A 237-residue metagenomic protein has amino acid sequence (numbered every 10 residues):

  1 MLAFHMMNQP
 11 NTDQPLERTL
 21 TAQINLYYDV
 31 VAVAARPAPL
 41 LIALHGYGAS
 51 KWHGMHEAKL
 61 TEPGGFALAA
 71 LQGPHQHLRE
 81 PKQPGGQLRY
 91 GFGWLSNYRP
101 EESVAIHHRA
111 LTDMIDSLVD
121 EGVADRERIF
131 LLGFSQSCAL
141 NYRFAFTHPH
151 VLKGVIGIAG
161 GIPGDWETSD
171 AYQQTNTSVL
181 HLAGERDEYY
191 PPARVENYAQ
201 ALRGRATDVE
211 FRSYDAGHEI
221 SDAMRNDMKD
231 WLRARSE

Functional and structural regions predicted by a protein language model:
R18-A124: Serine-hydrolase catalytic machinery in alpha/beta-hydrolase-like enzymes
G133-S137: Gly/Ala-rich beta-loop-alpha elbow adjacent to hydrolase catalytic centers
C138-H148, V155: Short glycine-enriched nucleophile-adjacent loop and the immediately C-terminal alpha-helix near the catalytic center
H150-I162: A conserved short beta-strand
Q174-V179: Short, proline-enriched alpha-helix->beta-strand connector loops that line the catalytic pocket of alpha/beta-hydrolase
H181-A183: Short beta-strand/loop motif that positions the catalytic acidic residue of the alpha/beta-hydrolase fold
E185-Y190, E219: Acidic catalytic loop of the alpha/beta-hydrolase fold
A193-E237: C-terminal catalytic histidine-bearing segment of alpha/beta-hydrolase fold enzymes
